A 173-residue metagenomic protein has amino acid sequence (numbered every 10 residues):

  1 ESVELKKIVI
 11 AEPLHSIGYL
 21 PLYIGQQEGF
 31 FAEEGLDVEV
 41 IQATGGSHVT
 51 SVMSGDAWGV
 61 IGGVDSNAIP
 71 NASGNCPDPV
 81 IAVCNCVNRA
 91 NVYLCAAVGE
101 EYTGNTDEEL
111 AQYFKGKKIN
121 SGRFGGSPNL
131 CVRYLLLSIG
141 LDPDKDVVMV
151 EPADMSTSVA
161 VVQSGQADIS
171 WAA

Functional and structural regions predicted by a protein language model:
V3-P152, V161, Q166-A173: Short, glycine-/small- and polar/acidic-enriched structural segments that line small-molecule recognition paths
S158: Active-site-adjacent substrate-binding region of metalloamidase/peptidase-like peptide-processing proteins
